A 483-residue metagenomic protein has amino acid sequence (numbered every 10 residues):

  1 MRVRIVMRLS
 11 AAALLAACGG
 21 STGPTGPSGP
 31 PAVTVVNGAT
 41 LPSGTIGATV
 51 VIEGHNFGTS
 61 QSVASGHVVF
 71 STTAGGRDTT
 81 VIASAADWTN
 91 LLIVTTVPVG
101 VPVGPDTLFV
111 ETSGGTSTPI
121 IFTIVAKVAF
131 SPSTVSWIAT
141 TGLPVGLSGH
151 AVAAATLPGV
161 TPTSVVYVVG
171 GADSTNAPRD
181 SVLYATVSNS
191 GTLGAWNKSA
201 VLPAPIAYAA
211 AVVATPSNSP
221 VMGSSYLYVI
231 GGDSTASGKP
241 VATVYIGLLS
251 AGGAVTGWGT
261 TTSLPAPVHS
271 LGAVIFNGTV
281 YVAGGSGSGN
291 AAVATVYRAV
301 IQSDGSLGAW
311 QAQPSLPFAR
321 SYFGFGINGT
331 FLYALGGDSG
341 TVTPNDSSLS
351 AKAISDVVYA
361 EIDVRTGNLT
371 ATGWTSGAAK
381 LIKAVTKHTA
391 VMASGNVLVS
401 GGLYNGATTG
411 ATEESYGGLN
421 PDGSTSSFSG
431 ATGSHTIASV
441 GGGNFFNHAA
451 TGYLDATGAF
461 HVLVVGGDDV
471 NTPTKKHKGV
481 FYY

Functional and structural regions predicted by a protein language model:
M1-S10: Bacterial N-terminal signal peptides that target proteins for export
L15-A17: C-terminal motif of bacterial Sec signal peptides marking the signal peptidase cleavage site
G19-F70, G75-V81, G115-S133, A139: Beta-strand/beta-sandwich contexts
I46, A86-V94: Ser/Thr- and Asn-enriched, surface-exposed coil loops between beta-strands
V50-G54, V68, I93-T95, D106-E111 (+6 more regions): A structural motif
V99-G104: Surface-exposed, short loops/turns at beta-strand junctions within beta-sandwich domains
S113-G115, V470: Short, solvent-exposed loop/turn segments at the edges of extracellular beta-sandwich modules
V125-Y483: Kelch-like beta-propeller repeat domains
